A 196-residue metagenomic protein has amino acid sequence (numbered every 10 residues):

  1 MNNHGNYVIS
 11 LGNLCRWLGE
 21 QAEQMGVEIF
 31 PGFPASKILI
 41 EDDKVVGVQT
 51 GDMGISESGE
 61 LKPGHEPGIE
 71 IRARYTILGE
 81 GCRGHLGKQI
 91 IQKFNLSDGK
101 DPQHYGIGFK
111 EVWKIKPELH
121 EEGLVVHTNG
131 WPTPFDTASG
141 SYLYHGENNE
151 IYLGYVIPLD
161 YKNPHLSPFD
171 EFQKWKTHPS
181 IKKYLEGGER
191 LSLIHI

Functional and structural regions predicted by a protein language model:
M1-V45, Q49-E57, P67-Y75, C82-K88 (+6 more regions): Conserved N-terminal/central alpha/beta ligand/cofactor-binding core
P63: Extracytoplasmic/periplasm-facing segments of secreted or lipoprotein envelope proteins
E80, L153, G187: Short glycine-rich loop/turn motifs that provide flexible caps or phosphate-binding loops at active sites
G84-K183: Conserved FAD-binding catalytic core of PHBH/FMO-like flavoproteins
K183-S192: Flexible, glycine/charged-enriched surface loops at secondary-structure junctions
I194-I196: Conserved small/polar residues in nucleotide/adenosyl-binding loops
